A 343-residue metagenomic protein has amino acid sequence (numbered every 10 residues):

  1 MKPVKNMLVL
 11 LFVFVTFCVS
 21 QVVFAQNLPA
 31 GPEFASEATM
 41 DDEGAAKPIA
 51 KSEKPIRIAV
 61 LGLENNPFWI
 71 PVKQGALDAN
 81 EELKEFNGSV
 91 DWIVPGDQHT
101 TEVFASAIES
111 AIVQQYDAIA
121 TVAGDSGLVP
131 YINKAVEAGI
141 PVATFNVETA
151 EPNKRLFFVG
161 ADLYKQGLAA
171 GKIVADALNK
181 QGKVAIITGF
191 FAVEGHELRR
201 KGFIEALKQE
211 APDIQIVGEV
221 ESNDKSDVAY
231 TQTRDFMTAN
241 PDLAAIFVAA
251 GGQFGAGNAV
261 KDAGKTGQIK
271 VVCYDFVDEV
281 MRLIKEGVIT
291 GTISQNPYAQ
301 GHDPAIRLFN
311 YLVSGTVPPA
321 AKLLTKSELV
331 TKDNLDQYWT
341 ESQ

Functional and structural regions predicted by a protein language model:
Q26-K54, A299-Q343: Hinge/cleft segment of the Venus flytrap/periplasmic-binding protein
P32, D41-A45, F158-V184, L198 (+3 more regions): Hydrophobic alpha-helical segments within soluble ligand-binding/sensing domains
A35-G75, A79, L83, D91-A105 (+4 more regions): Extracytoplasmic "Venus flytrap"
I58, L168-A211, G218-E219, L308-N310 (+1 more regions): An alpha-beta-alpha
A59-V60, I112-A123, P141-F145, A185-I186 (+3 more regions): Periplasmic-binding protein-like
F68-K84, Q166-A170, E194-I214, V228 (+3 more regions): Short, solvent-exposed amphipathic alpha-helices that sit in or adjacent to ligand/effector-binding or catalytic
T121-V136, F203, S222-M281: Hydrophobic alpha-helical
S126-K165, K183, V277-K285, I289-T290 (+1 more regions): Flexible loop/hinge segments that line or gate small-molecule binding clefts
